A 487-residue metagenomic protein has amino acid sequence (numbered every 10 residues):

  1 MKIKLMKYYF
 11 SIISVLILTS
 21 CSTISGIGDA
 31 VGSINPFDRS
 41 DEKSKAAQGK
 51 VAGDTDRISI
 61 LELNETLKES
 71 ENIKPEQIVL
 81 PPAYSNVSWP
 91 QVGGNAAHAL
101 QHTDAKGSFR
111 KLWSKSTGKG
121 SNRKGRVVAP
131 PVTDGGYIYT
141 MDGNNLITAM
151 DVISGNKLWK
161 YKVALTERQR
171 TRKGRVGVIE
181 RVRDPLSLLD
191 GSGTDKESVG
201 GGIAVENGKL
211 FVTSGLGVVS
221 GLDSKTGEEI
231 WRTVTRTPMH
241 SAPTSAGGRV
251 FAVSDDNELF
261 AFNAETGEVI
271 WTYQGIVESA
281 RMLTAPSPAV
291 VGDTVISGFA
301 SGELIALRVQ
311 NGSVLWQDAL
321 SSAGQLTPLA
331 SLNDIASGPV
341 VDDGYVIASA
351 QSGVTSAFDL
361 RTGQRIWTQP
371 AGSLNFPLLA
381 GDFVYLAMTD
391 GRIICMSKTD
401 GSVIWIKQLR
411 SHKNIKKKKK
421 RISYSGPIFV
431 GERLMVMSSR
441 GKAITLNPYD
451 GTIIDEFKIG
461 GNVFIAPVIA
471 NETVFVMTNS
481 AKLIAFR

Functional and structural regions predicted by a protein language model:
I17-S20: C-terminal motif of bacterial Sec signal peptides marking the signal peptidase cleavage site
S22-S25: Bacterial signal peptide processing site
G49-E69, P75-L112, V314: Blade/loop signatures of beta-propeller domains
N86-V87, G135-G136, N207-G208, G247-G248 (+5 more regions): Short coil/turn segments that connect the beta-strands within blades of beta-propeller domains
L112-V132, K160-A204, E229-A246, V269-V291 (+5 more regions): Extracytoplasmic beta-rich repeat domains
D142-G143, N207, S214-G215, S254-D255 (+7 more regions): Structural signature of WD-repeat beta-propellers
T148, S220, F260, I305 (+4 more regions): WD40 beta-propeller blade core
D151-S154, D223-T226, N263-G267, V309-G312 (+3 more regions): Short loop/turn segments that connect beta-strands within beta-propeller blades
